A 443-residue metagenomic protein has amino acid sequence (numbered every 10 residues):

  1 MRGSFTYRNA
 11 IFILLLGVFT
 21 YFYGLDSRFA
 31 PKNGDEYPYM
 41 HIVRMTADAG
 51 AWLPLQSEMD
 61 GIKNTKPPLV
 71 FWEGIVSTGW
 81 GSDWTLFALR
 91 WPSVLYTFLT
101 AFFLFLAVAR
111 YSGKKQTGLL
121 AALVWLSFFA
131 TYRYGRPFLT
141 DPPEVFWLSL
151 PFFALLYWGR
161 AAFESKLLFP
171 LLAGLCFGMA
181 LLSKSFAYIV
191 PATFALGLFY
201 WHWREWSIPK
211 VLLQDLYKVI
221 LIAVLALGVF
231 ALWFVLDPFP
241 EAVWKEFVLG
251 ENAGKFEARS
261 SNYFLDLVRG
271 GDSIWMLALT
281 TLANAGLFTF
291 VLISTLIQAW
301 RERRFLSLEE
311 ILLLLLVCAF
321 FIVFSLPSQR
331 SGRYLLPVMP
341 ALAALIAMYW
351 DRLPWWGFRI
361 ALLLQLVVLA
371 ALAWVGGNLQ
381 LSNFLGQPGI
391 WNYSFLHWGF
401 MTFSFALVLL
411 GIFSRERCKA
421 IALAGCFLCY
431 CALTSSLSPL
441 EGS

Functional and structural regions predicted by a protein language model:
T6-E36, I222-P238: Transmembrane signal-anchor helices characteristic of membrane glycosylation enzymes that use polyprenol
Y7-I13, L104-S127: Transmembrane-helix signature of polytopic, membrane-embedded enzymes that assemble or transfer cell-envelope glycans
T20-G24, P38-I62, L69-W72, V76 (+1 more regions): Extracytosolic helix-loop segments that constitute the early lumenal/periplasmic catalytic or substrate-binding loops
Y39-M45, M179, S183, Y188-L306 (+2 more regions): Transmembrane-lumen/periplasm boundary regions of multi-pass, lipid-linked membrane glycan transferases
L86-L89, R133-E144, S185: Short acidic/glycine- and proline-prone juxtamembrane loop motifs at membrane-interface regions of multi-pass membrane
W91-S112, L150: Transmembrane-helix motifs of polytopic, lipid-linked glycan transferases
R110-K115, P151-P170, A180, W350-P354: Membrane-interface transmembrane helices that cradle and orient dolichyl/undecaprenyl
L171, A299-S443: Membrane-embedded architecture of ER/inner-membrane glycosylation machinery
